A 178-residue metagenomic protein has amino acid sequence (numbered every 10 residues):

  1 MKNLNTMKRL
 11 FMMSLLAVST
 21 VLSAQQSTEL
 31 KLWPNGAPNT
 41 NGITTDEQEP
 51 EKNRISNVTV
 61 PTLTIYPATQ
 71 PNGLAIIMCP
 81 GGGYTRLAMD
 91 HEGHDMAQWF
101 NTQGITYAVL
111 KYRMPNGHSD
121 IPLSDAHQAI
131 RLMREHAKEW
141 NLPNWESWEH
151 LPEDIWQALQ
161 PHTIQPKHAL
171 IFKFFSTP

Functional and structural regions predicted by a protein language model:
M1-T28: Bacterial Sec-dependent N-terminal signal peptides
Q25-P71, S119, F172, S176: N-terminal cap/lid segment of alpha/beta-hydrolase-fold proteins
I43-T44, A88-D90, L159-Q160: Short, solvent-exposed loop/turn and secondary-structure capping segments
G73-G82: Short beta-strand element of the alpha/beta-hydrolase
A75, N101-A108: A fold-wide structural signal in alpha/beta-hydrolase
G81, I105, Y112-M114: Active-site loop/turn elements of alpha/beta-hydrolase fold enzymes, especially the short glycine-/histidine-rich
A88-D90, D95, L110-N144: Catalytic nucleophile-loop/oxyanion-hole region of alpha/beta-hydrolase and closely related hydrolase-like folds
Q128-P178: Primarily recognizes the serine-hydrolase "nucleophile elbow" in alpha/beta-hydrolase and SGNH/GDSL folds
